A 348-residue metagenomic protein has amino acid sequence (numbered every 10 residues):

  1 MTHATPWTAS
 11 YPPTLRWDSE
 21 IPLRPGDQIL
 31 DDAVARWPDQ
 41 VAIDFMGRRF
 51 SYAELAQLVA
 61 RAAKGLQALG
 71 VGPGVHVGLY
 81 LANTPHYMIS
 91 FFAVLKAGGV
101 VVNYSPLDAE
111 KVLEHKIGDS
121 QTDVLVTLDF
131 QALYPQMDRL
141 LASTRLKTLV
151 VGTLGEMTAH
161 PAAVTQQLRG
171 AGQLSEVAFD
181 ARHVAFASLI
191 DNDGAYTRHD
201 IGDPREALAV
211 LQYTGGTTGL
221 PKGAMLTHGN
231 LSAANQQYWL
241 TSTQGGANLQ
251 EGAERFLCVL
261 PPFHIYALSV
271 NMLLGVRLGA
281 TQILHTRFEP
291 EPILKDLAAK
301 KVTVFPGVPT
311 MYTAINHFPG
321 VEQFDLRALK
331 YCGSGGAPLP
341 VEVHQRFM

Functional and structural regions predicted by a protein language model:
I21-P22, D39-T84, M88-F92, A109-E114: Conserved AMP-binding/adenylate-forming core of the ANL superfamily
S51-A53, A209-Q236: Conserved AMP-binding A3 loop
A56-R61, D191-Y196, A224-N248, Y312-N316: Conserved structural elements of the adenylate-forming
A63, V75-H76, A82-V102, P106-E110 (+5 more regions): A short helix-loop-beta submotif of the ANL/AMP-binding
L69, K96-S188: Structural core segment of the AMP-binding/adenylate-forming
A82, L125-M137, G152-M157, L260 (+2 more regions): Adenylate-forming
Q173-Y213, L220, G245-R255: Conserved pre-ATP/AMP-binding loop-to-beta segment of ANL
S232-R255, F263-T303, F318: Conserved AMP-binding/adenylation subdomain of ANL enzymes
